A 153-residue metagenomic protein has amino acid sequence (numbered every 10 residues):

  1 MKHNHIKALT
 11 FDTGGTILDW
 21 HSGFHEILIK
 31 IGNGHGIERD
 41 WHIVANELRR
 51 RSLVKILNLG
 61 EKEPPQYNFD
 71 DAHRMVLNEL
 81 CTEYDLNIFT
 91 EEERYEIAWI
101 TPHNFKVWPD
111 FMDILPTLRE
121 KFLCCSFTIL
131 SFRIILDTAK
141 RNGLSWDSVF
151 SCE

Functional and structural regions predicted by a protein language model:
H3-W108: N-terminal helical cap/lid subdomain that shapes the substrate entry/recognition surface in HAD-like hydrolases
G23-E26, A139-G143: Short, glycine/charged-enriched secondary-structure capping and boundary segments
V44-A45, S145-E153: A short, structured active-site edge motif that brings together acidic residues
E91-V107, F111-K140, V149-C152: Substrate-recognition element of Asp-dependent hydrolases with the DxDx(T/V) motif
